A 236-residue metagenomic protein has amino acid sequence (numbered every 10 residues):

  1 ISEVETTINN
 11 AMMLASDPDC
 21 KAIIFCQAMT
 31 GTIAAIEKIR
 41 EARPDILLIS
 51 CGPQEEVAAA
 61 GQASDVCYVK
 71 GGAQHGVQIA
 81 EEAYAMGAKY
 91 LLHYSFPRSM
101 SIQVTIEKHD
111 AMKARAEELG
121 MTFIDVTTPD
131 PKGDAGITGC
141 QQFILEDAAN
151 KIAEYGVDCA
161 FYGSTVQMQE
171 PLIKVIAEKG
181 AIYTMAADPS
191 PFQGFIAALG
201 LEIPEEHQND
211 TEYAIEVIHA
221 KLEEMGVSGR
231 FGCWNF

Functional and structural regions predicted by a protein language model:
I1-T6, C26-Q27, C67-V69, V126-Q141: Short beta->alpha junction loops
V4-K21, K38, G139-V157: Short, well-structured alpha-helical segments in soluble
P18-M29, L47-C51, L92-S95, F123 (+2 more regions): Periplasmic-binding protein-like
A28-T32, P53-A58, P97-S101, D130-G133 (+1 more regions): Solvent-exposed loop/turn segments at secondary-structure junctions within structured extracellular/periplasmic domains
K38-G72: Flexible loop/hinge segments that line or gate small-molecule binding clefts
A58-E82, S228-N235: Short beta-strand elements at the ligand-binding edges of bilobed clamshell
Q62-D65, M112-F123, E170-F236: Extracellular/periplasmic periplasmic-binding protein-like sensory domains
Y68-D125: An alpha-beta-alpha
